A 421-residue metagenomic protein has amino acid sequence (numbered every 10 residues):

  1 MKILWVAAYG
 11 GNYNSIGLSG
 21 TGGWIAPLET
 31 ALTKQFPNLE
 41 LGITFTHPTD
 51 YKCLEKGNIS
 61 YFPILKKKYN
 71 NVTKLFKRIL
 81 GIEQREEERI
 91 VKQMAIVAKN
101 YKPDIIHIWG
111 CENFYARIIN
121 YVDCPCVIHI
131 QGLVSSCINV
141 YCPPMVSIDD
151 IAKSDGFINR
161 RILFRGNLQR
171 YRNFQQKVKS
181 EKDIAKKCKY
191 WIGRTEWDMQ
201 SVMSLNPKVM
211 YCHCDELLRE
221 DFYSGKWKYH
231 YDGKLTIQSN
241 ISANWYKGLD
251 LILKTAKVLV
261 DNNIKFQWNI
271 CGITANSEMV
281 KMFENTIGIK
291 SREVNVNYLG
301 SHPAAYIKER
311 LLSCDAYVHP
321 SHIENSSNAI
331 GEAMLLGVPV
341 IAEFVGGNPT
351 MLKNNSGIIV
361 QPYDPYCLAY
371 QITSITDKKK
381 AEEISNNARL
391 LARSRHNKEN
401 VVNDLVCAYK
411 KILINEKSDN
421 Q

Functional and structural regions predicted by a protein language model:
M1-E55, Q421: N-terminal subdomain of nucleotide-sugar transferases
L4, K228-K247, L253-A256: Conserved donor-binding/catalytic core segment of Leloir-type glycosyltransferases
V134, I151-Y190, Q200: Membrane-proximal helix-turn-helix segments that form the acceptor-binding/catalytic region of lipid-linked
K281-S301: Nucleotide-activated donor-binding/catalytic signature segment of Leloir-type glycosyltransferases, i.e., the conserved
H322: Aromatic "clamp/platform" in nucleotide-sugar-dependent glycosyltransferases that forms part of the donor/acceptor
P339-A342: Short hydrophobic beta-strand element within catalytic cores of glycosyltransferases and related nucleotide-activated
N354, I358-P365, S374-K379: Conserved acidic donor-binding segment of nucleotide-sugar-dependent glycosyltransferases
K380-R395, V401, C407: A short, well-ordered alpha-helix in the C-terminal region of glycosyltransferases
